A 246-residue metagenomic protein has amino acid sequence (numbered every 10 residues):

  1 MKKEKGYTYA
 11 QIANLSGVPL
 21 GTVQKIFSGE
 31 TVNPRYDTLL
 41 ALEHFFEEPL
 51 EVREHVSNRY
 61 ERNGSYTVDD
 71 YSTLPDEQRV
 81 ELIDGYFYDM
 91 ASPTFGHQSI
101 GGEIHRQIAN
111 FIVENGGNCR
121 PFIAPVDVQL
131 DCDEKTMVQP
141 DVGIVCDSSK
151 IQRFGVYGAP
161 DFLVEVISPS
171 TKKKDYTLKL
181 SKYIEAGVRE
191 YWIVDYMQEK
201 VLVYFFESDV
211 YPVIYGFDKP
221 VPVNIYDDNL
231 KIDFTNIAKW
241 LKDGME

Functional and structural regions predicted by a protein language model:
M1-L15: Short basic helix-loop element that most often maps to the first helix and adjoining turn of HTH DNA-binding modules
G17-P34: Recognition helix of helix-turn-helix/homeodomain-like DNA-binding domains that insert into the DNA major groove
G29, P49-D84: Polyampholytic, low-complexity intrinsically disordered segments
Y36-V52: DNA major-groove recognition helix of helix-turn-helix/homeodomain DNA-binding modules
E54-R62, R106, N110-F111, C119-R120 (+2 more regions): C-terminal interaction segment
E61, D84-F87, S92-H105: Nuclease catalytic cores
R79, Y191-I193: Short, surface-exposed charged micro-motifs
